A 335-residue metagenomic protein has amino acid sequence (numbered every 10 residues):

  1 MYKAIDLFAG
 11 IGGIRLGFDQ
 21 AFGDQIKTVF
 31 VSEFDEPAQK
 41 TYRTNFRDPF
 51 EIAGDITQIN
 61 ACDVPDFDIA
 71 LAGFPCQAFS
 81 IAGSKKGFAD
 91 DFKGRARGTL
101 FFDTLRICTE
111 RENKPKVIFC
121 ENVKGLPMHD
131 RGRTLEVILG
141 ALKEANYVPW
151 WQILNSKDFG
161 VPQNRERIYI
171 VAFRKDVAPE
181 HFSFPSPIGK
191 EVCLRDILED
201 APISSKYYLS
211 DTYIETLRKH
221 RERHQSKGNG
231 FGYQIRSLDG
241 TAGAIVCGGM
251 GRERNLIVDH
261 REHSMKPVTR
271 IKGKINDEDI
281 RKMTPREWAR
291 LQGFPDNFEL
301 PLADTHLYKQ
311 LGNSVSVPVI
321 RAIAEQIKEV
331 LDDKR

Functional and structural regions predicted by a protein language model:
K3-I5, D68: Conserved beta-strand elements of the Class I
I5-Q58: SAM cofactor-binding core of SAM-dependent methyltransferases, primarily the Rossmann-like beta-alpha-beta module
L16-Q20, T44, R106-E110, G140 (+2 more regions): Short, well-ordered alpha-helices that flank and scaffold nucleotide-derived cofactor binding pockets
P37-T41, A78, L100: Conserved short alpha-helix immediately C-terminal to the canonical SAM/SAH-binding motif I of Rossmann-like
G54, T99-R106, E136, A289 (+2 more regions): Short, contiguous clusters of charged residues that form electrostatic/catalytic patches at enzyme active sites, used
I59-I69, F79-G251: Class I S-adenosyl-L-methionine
P75: Short glycine-/small-residue-rich Rossmann-like dinucleotide-binding loops
Y213-R335: C-terminal target-recognition/interaction regions appended to catalytic cores
